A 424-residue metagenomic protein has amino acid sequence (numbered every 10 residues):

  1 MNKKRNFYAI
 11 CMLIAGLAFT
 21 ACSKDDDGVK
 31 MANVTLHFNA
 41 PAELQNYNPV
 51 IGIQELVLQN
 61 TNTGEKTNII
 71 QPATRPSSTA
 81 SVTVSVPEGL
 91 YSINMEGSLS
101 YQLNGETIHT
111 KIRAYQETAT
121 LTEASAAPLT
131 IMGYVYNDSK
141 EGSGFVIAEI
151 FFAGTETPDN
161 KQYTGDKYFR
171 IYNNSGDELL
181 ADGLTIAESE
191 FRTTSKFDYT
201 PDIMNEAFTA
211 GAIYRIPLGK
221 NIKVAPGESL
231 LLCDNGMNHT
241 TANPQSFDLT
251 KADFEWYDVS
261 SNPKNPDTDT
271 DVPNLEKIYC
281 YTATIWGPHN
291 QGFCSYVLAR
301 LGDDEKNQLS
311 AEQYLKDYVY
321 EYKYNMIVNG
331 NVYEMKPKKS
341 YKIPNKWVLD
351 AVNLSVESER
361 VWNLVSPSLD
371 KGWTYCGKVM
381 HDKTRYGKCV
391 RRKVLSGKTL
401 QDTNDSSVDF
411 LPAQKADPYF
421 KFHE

Functional and structural regions predicted by a protein language model:
N2-I10: Bacterial N-terminal signal peptides that target proteins for export
L13-G16: Sec-dependent N-terminal signal peptides of Gram-positive bacterial secreted proteins and lipoproteins
A18-A21: C-terminal motif of bacterial Sec signal peptides marking the signal peptidase cleavage site
S23-N33, N39-G52, T61-K66, A73-T79 (+5 more regions): Intrinsically disordered, low-complexity linkers and terminal tails enriched in Ser/Thr/Pro/Gly with interspersed basic
